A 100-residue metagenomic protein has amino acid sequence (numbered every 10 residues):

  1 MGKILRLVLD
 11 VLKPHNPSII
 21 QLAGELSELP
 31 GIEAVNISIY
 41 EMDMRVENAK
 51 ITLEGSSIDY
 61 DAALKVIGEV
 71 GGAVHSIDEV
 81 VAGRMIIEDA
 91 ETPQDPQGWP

Functional and structural regions predicted by a protein language model:
M1-P100: Long, contiguous binding/interaction regions
